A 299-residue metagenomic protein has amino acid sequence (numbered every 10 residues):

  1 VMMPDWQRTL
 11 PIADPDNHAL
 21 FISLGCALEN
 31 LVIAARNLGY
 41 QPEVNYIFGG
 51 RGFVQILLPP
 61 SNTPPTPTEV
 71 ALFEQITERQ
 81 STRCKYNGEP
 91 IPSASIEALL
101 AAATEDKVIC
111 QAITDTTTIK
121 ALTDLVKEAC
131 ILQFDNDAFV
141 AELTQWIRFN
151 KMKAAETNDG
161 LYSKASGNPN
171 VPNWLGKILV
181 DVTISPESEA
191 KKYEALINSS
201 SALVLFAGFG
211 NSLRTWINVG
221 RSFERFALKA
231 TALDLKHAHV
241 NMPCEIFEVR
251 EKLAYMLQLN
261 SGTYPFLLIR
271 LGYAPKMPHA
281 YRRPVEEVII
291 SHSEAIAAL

Functional and structural regions predicted by a protein language model:
V1-L299: Acidic, surface-exposed loops and disordered segments
